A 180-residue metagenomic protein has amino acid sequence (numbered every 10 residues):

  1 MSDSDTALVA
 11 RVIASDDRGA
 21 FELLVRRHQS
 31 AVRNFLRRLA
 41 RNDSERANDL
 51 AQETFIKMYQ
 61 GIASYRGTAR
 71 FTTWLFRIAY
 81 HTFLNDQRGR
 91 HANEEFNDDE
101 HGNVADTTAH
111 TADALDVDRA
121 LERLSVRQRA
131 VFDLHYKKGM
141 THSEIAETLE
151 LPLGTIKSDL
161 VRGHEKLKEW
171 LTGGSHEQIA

Functional and structural regions predicted by a protein language model:
M1-R26, S30-A31, E122, E169 (+1 more regions): N-terminal module of bacterial RNA polymerase sigma factors
S2, D86-A112, E177-I179: Short, basic/polar amphipathic helix motif occurring as a linker/hinge flanking DNA-binding modules in transcription
I13-A14, R38-N42, Q52-R70, G89-H91: Sigma70-family region 2
I13-L23, R33-E53, L153, A180: Short, charged helix-capping/linker segments at alpha-helix termini
V25-S44, G61, L121, W170-G173: Amphipathic, Lys/Arg- and hydrophobic-enriched alpha-helical face
R41-N42, R119-R123, E147-E150, H164-A180: C-terminal edge and immediately downstream basic/flexible tail or linker adjoining helix-turn-helix-like DNA-binding
Q60-G67, R77-N97, H110, R162: Arg/Lys-rich amphipathic alpha helix in sigma70-family domain 2
V131-H135: A short pre-motif secondary-structure segment
